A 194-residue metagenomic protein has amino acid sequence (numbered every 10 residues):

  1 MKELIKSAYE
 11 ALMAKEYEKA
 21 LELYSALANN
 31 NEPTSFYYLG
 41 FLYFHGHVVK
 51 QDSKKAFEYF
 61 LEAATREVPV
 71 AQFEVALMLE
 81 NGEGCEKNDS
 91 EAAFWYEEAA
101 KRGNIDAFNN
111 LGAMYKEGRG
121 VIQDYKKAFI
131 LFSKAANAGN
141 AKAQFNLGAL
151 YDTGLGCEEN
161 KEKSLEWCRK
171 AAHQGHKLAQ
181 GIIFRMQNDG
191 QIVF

Functional and structural regions predicted by a protein language model:
K2-N30, F41-H45: Alpha-helical segment of the N-proximal tetratricopeptide repeat
L4-S7, Y38-H45, E74-N81, C85 (+4 more regions): Hydrophobic face of amphipathic alpha-helices that form TPR/SEL1-like repeat modules and related alpha-solenoid
S7, K170-F194: Terminal, low-structured helical/coil segments at or just beyond the last alpha-helical repeat
N29-P33, H45-H47, D52, T65-V68 (+10 more regions): Short helix-capping/linker turns of helical repeat alpha-solenoids
Y37-Y38, F73-E74, N109-N110, Y125 (+3 more regions): Alpha-solenoid helical repeat scaffolds
